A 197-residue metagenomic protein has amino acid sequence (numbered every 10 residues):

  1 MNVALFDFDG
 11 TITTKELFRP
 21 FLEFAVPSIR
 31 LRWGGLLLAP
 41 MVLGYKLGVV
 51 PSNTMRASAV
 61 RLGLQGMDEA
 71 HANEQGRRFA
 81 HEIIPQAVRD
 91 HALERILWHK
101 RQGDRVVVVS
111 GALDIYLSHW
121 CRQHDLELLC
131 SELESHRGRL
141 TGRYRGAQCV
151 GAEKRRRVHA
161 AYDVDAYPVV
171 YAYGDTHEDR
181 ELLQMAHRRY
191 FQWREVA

Functional and structural regions predicted by a protein language model:
M1, E74, H81-A197: C-terminal cap/substrate-recognition subdomain and adjoining C-terminal extension of metal-dependent phosphatase-like
M1-G48: Active-site neighborhood of HAD-like aspartate-dependent phosphohydrolases
N2, I29-L31, G48-P51, E69-H71 (+2 more regions): Conserved alpha/beta cores of soluble small-molecule-handling proteins
T14-K15, W33, S52-R56, Q65: Generic structural signal for well-ordered secondary structure
L43-Y45, T54-E69, H124, L128-L133: Short, compositionally biased "basic patch" segments
M55-H91: Metal-dependent phosphoesterase signature
